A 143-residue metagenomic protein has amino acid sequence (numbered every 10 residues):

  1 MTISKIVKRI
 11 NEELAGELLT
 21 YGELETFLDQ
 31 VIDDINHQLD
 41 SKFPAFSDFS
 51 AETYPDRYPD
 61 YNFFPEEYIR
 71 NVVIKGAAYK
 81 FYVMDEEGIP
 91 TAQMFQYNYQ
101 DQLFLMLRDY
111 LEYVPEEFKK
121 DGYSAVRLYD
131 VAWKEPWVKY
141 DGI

Functional and structural regions predicted by a protein language model:
M1-N62, I89, R108-I143: Conserved short "hinge" loops at termini or chain/domain junctions
D34, T53, R57, G76 (+1 more regions): Broad hydrophobic/π-residue packing in well-ordered secondary structure
E67, N71, P90-Q93, Y97: Short, amphipathic alpha-helical segments
E67-G76, K80-F81: Elongated alpha-helical scaffolds
F81-T91: Short helix-capping/linker segments at secondary-structure and domain boundaries
A92-R108: Short secondary-structure subsegments characteristic of cysteine-rich extracellular domains
